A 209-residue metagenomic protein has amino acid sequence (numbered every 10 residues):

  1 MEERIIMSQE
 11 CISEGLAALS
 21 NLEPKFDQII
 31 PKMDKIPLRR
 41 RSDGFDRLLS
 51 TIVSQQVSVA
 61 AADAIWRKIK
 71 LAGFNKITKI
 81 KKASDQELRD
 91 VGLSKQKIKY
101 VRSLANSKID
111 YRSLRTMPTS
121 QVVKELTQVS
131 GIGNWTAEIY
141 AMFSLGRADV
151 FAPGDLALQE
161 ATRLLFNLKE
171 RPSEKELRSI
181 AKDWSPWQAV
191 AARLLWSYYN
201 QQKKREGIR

Functional and structural regions predicted by a protein language model:
M1-I36, S103, T116-T119, N134-R209: C-terminal accessory module of base-excision DNA glycosylases/AP lyases that mediates lesion recognition and DNA
R4-I6, L22-K25, I29, V57-S58 (+2 more regions): Alpha-helical ds-nucleic-acid-binding substructure associated with the helix-hairpin-helix region of base-excision DNA
S13, D43-R47, K79-K82, S120-V123 (+1 more regions): Alpha-helical scaffolds flanking conserved acidic
L38-R47, G92-K95, A181-A189: Structural motif
G44, L48-L49, A61-I65, K97-Y100 (+2 more regions): Residue-level detector of well-ordered alpha-helical segments, enriched for hydrophobic/aromatic packing positions
S50, R89, D110, G146 (+1 more regions): Conserved short-loop catalytic and cofactor-binding motifs
S50, W66, S84, V123 (+3 more regions): Generic structural marker for isolated residues within well-ordered, non-membrane alpha-helices of soluble domains
